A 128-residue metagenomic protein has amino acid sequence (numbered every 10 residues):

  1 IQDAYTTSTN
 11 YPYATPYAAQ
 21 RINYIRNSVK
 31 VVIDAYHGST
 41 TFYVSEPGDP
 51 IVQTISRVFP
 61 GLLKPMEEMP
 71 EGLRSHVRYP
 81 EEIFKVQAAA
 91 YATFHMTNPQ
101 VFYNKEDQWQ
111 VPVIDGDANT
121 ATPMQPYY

Functional and structural regions predicted by a protein language model:
I1-V32, N104-Y128: Exposed beta-strand-loop-beta-strand "reactive/processing" segments of non-cytosolic proteins
N10, Q20-V77: Soluble extramembrane regions of membrane proteins in the secretory/endomembrane system
I51-Y128: Accessory, solvent-exposed terminal regions and/or long lumenal/extracellular loops of proteins
